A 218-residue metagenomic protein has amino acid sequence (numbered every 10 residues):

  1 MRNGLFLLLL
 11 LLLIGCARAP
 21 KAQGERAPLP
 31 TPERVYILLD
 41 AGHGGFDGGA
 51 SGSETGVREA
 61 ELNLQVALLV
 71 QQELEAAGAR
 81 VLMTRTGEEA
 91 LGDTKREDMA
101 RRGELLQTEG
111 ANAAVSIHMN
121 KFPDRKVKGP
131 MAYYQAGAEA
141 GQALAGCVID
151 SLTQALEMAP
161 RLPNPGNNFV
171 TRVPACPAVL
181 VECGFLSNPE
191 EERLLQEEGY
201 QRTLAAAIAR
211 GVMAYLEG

Functional and structural regions predicted by a protein language model:
M1-G218: Catalytic-site microenvironment of enzymes that process N-acetyl-hexosamine-containing cell-wall polysaccharides
